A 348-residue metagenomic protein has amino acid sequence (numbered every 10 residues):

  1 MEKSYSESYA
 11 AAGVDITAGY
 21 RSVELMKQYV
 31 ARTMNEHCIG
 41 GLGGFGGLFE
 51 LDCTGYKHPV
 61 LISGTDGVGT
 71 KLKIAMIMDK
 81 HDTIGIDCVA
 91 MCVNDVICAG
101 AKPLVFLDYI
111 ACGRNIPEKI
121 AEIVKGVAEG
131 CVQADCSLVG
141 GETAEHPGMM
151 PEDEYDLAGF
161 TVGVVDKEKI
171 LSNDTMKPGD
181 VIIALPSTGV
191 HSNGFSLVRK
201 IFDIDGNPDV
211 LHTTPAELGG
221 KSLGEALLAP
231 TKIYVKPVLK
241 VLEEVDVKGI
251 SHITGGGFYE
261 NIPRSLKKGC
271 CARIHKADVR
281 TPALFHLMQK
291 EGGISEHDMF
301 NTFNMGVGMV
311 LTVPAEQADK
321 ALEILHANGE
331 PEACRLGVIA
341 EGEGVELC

Functional and structural regions predicted by a protein language model:
E2-A12, K119-A134, M150-L157, P208-L211 (+2 more regions): Glycine-/charge-enriched secondary-structure boundary and capping motifs
E2-H37: N-terminal amphipathic/basic leader segments beginning at the initiator methionine
D15, D66, G179, H252 (+1 more regions): Residue-level signature of catalytic and energy-coupling elements of molecular machines, predominantly ATP/GTP-dependent
S22, M26, L48, C92-V93 (+5 more regions): Buried hydrophobic packing segments
V23, A121-V124, F195: Hydrophobic face of alpha-helices
Q28-T188: Glycine-rich phosphate/pyrophosphate-binding loop regions near the starts of catalytic domains
G100-K102, L197, D246, E332: Short loop/turn motifs at secondary-structure junctions
D156, K169-L223: Short, acidic (Asp/Glu-rich) active-site segment that either coordinates a divalent metal cofactor
